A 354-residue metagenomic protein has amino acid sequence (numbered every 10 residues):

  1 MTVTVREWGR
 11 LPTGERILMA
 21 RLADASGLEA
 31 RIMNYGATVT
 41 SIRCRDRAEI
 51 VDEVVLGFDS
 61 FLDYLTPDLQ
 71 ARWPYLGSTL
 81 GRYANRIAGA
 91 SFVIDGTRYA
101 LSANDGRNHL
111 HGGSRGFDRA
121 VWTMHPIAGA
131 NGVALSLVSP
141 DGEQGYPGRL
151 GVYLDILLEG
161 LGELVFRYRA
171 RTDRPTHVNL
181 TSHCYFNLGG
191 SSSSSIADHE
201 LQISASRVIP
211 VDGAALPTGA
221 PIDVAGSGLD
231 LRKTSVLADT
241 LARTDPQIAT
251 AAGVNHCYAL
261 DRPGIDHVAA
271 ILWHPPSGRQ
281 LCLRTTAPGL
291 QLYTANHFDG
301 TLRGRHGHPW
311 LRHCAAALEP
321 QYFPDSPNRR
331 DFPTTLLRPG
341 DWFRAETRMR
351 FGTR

Functional and structural regions predicted by a protein language model:
M1-R354: An exposed, glycine/acidic-rich loop-and-rim segment of catalytic or binding clefts
